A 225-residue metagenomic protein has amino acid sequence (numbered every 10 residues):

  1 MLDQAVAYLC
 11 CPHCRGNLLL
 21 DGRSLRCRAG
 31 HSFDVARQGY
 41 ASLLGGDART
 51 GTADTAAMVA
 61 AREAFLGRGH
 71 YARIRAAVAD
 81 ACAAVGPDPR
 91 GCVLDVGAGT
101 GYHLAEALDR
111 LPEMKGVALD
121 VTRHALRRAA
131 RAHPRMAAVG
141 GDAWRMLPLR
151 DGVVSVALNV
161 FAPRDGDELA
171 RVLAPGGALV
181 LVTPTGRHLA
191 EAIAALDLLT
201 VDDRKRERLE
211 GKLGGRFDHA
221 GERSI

Functional and structural regions predicted by a protein language model:
M1-T52: N-terminal auxiliary segments of SAM/dcSAM-dependent transferases
G51-A77: Class I SAM-dependent methyltransferase Rossmann-like catalytic core, especially the SAM/SAH-binding loop
D80-D88, L147-P148: Glycine-rich helix-loop-beta junction characteristic of Rossmann-like nucleotide cofactor-binding loops
C92-D95, T100-M146: Class I SAM-dependent methyltransferase SAM/SAH-binding core
R145-V156: A short acidic, Gly/Pro-enriched loop at the edge of an enzyme's catalytic core that lines a small-molecule cofactor
V154-E168, T183: A short SAM/SAH-binding and catalytic strip from SAM-dependent methyltransferases
G166-V180: A short glycine-rich, Lys/Arg-flanked "PGG" loop and its adjoining helix->strand segment in the class I
A194-I225: Substrate-binding/catalytic lobe of Class I Rossmann-like enzymes that use SAM or dcSAM, i.e., the mid-to-C-terminal
